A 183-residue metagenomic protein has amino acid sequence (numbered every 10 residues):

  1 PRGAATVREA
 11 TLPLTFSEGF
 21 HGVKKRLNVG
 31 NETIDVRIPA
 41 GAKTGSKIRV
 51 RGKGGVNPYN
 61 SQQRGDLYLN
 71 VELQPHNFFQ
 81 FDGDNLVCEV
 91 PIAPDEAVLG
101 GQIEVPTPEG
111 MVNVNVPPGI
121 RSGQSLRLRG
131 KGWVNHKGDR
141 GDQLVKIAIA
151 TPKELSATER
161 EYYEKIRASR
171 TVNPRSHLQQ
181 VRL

Functional and structural regions predicted by a protein language model:
P1-R26, P58, Q62, R170-L183: Post-J-domain flank of DnaJ/Hsp40 co-chaperones
N28-G30: Low-complexity, polar/charged sequence tracts that form flexible coils or short amphipathic helices and often embed
E32-T33, R37-L183: Intrinsically disordered, low-complexity linker/assembly segments
